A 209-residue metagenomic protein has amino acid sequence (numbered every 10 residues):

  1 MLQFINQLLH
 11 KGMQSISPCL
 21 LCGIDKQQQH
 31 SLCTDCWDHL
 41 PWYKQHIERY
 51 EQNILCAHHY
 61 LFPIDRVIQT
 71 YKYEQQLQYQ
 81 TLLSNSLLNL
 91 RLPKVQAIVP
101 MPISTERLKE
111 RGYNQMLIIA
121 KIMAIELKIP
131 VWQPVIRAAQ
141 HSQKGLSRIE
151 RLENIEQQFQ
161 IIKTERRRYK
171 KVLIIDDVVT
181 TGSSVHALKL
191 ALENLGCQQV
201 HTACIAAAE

Functional and structural regions predicted by a protein language model:
M1-D176, T180-E209: Glycine-rich phosphate/pyrophosphate-handling loop used in enzymes and phosphotransfer proteins
